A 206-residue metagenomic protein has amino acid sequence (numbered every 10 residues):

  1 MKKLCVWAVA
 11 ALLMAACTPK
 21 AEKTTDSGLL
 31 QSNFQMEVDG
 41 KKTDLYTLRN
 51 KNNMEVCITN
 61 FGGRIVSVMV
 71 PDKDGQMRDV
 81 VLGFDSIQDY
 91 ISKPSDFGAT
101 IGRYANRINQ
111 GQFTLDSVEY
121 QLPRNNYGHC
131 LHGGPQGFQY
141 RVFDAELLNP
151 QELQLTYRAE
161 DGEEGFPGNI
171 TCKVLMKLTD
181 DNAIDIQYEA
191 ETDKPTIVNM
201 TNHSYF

Functional and structural regions predicted by a protein language model:
K2-A8: Sec-dependent signal peptide recognition, specifically the positively charged N-region followed immediately by
M14-A16: C-terminal motif of bacterial Sec signal peptides marking the signal peptidase cleavage site
T18-F206: Surface-exposed acidic/polar loop and edge beta-strand patches at domain peripheries
